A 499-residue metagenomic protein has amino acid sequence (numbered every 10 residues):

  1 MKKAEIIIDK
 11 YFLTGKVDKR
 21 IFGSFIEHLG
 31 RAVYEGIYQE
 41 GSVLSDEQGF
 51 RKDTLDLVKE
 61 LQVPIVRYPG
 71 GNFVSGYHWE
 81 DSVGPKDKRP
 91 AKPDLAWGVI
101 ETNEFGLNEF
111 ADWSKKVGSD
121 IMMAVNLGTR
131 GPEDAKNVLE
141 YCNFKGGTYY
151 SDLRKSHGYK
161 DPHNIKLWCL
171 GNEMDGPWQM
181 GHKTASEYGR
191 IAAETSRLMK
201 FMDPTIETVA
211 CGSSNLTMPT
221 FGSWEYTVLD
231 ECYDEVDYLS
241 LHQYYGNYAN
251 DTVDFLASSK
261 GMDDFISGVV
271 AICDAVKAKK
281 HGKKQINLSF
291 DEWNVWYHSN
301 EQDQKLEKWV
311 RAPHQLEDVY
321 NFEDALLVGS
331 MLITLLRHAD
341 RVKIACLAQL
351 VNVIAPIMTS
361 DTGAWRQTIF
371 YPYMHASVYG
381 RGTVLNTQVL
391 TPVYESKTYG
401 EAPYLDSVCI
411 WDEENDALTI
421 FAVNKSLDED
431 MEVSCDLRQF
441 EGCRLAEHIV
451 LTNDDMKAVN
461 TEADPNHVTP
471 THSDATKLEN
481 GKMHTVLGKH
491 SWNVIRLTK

Functional and structural regions predicted by a protein language model:
M1-W224, L229-Y238, M262-D263, S267-E301 (+1 more regions): Non-catalytic accessory regions flanking glycosidase/transglycosidase catalytic cores in CAZymes
H242-A257: Active-site His/acidic residue clusters
K305-L306: Acidic/histidine-rich catalytic cores and adjacent linkers of DNA breakage/strand-transfer/modification proteins
